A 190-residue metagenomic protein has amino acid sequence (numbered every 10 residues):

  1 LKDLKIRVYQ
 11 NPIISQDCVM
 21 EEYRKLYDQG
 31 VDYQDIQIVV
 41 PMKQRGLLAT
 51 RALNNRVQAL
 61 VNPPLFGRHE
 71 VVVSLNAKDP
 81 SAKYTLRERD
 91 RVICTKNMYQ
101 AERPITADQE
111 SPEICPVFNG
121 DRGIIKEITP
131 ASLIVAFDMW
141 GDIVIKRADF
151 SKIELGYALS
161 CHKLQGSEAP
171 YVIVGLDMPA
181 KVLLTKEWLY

Functional and structural regions predicted by a protein language model:
L1-P116: Conserved helicase motor core of P-loop NTPases
D108-I114, N119-Y190: C-terminal accessory regions
